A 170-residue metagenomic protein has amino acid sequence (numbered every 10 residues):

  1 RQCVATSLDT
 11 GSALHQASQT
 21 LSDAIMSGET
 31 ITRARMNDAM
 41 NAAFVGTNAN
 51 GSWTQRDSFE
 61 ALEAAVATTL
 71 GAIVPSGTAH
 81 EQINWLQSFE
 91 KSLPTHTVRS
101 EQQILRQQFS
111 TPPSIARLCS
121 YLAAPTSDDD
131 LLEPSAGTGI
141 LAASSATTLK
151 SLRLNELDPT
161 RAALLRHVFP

Functional and structural regions predicted by a protein language model:
R1-P170: Class I S-adenosyl-L-methionine-dependent methyltransferase catalytic core
